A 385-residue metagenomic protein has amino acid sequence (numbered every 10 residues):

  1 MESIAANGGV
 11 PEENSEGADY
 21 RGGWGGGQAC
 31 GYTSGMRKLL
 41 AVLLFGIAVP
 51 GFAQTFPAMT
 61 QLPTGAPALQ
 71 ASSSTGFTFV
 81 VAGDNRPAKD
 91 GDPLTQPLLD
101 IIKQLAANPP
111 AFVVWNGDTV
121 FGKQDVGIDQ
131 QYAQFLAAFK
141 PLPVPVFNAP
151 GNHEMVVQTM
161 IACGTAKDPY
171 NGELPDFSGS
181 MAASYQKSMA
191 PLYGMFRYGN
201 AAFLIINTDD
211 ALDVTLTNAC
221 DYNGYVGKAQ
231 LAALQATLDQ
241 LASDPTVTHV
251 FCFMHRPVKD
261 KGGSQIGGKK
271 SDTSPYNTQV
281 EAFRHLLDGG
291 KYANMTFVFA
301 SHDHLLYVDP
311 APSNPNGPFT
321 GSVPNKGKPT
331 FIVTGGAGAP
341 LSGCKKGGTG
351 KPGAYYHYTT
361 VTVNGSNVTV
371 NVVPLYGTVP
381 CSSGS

Functional and structural regions predicted by a protein language model:
S3-I4, Y20, T33, T55-M59: Short terminal hydrophobic/aromatic SLiMs and anchors at protein ends
A41-P50: Bacterial N-terminal signal peptides
Q54-I128: N-terminal active-site segment of His-dependent metallophosphoesterases
F56-P63, D125-T246, Q265-T278, A282-F297 (+2 more regions): Extended active-site neighborhood of metal-dependent phosphoesterases/phosphodiesterases
D84, G117-D118, G151-N152, H255 (+1 more regions): Active-site glycine-centered loops adjacent to acidic/histidine catalytic or metal-binding residues that shape
W115-N116, V120, L241-G263: Short acidic, glycine-rich surface-loop motifs adjacent to enzyme active sites
